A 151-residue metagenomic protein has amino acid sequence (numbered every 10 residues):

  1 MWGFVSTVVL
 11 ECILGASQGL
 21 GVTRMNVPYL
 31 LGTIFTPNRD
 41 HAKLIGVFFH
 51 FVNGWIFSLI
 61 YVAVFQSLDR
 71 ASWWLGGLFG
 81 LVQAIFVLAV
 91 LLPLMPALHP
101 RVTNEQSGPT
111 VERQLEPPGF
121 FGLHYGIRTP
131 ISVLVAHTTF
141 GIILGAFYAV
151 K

Functional and structural regions predicted by a protein language model:
M1-K151: Juxtamembrane/disordered regions of integral membrane proteins
